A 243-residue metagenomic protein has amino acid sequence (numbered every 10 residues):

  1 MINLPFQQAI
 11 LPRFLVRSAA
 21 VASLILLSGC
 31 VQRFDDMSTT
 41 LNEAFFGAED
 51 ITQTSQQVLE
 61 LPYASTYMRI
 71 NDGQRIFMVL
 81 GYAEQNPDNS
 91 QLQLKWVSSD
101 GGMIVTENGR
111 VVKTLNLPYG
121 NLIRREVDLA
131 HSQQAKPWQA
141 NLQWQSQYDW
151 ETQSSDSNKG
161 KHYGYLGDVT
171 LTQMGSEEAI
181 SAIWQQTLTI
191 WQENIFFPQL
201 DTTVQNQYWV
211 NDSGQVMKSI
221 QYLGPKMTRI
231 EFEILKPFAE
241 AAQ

Functional and structural regions predicted by a protein language model:
M1-I2, Q243: Short, intrinsically disordered, low-complexity terminal/loop segments
I2-A19: Bacterial N-terminal signal peptides that target proteins for export
L26-G29: C-terminal motif of bacterial Sec signal peptides marking the signal peptidase cleavage site
V31-R124, W144-Q243: Acidic, serine/threonine-rich low-complexity disordered tracts
R125-E126, A130: Structured extramembrane domains adjacent to transmembrane segments
H131-W150: Surface-exposed helix/loop patches within compact recognition domains
